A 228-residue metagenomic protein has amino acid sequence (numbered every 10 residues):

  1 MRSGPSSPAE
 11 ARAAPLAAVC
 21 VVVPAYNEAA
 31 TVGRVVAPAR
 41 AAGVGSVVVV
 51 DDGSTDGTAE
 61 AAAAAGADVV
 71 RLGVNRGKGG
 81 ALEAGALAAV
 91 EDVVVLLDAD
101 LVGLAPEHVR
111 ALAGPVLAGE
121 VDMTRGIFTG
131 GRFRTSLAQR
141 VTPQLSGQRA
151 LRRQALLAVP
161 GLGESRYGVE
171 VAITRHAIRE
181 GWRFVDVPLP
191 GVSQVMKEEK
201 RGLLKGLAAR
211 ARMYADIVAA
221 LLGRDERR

Functional and structural regions predicted by a protein language model:
R2-A14, E164, V171-R228: Hydrophobic helical membrane-anchoring modules
L16-V19, A37-V49, G57, A67-D68: Short loop->beta transition adjacent to catalytic acidic/histidine clusters or analogous donor-positioning motifs
Y26-A41: Short, well-formed alpha-helical segments that are part of the catalytic scaffolds of diverse glycosyltransferases
A30-R34, T55-A65: Acidic helix N-cap motif at the loop->helix transition within catalytic regions of sugar-transfer enzymes
G45-V48, A59-A88: Conserved donor nucleotide-binding strand/loop of the catalytic core
G80-L87, L104-G163, Y167: Acceptor/aglycone-binding surface of glycosyltransferases and processive sugar-polymer synthases
V94: Short aromatic/hydrophobic "clamp" motif used to bind/position activated sugar donors
D98-G103: The conserved acidic donor/metal-binding loop of glycosyltransferases
